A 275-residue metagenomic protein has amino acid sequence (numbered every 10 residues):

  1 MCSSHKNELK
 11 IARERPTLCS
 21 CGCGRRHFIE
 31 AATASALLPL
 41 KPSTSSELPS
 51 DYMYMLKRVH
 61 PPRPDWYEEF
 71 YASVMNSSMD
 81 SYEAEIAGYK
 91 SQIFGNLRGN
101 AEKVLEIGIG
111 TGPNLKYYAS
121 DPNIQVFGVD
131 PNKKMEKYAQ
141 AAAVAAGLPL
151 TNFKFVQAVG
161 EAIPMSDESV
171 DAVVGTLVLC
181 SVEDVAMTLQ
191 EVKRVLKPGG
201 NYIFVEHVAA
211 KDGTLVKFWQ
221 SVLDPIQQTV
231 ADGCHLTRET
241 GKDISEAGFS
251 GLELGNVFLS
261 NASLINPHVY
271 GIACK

Functional and structural regions predicted by a protein language model:
I11-S35: N-terminal secretory signal peptides and thylakoid transit peptides that target proteins across membranes
R58, V74-Y82, V205-I265: C-terminal alpha-helical "lid/dimerization" subdomain adjacent to the S-adenosyl-L-methionine
D80-K103, P113-Y117: Conserved alpha-helix/loop element of class I SAM-dependent methyltransferases that forms part of the SAM/SAH-binding
K103-I163: Class I SAM-dependent methyltransferase SAM/SAH-binding core
E161-V173: A short acidic, Gly/Pro-enriched loop at the edge of an enzyme's catalytic core that lines a small-molecule cofactor
D171-D184: A short SAM/SAH-binding and catalytic strip from SAM-dependent methyltransferases
A186-P198: A short glycine-rich, Lys/Arg-flanked "PGG" loop and its adjoining helix->strand segment in the class I
H268-K275: C-terminal lobe and adjacent flexible extensions of AdoMet/dcAdoMet transferase-like proteins
